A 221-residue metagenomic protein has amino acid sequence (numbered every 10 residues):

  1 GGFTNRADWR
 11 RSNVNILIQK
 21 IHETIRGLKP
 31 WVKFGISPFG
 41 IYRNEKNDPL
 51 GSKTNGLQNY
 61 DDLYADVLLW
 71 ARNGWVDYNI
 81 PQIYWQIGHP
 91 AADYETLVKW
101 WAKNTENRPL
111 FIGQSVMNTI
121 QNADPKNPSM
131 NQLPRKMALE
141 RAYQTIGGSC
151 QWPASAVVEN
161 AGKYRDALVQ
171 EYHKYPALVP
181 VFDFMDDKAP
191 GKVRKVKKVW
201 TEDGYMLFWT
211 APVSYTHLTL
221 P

Functional and structural regions predicted by a protein language model:
G1-W75, Y84: Polysaccharide-binding and catalytic clefts of secreted carbohydrate-active enzymes
R10-V32, A91-T119: P-loop/Walker A phosphate-binding loop and immediately adjacent motor/lid segment at beta-alpha junctions
K20, T24-L28, L69, N73 (+6 more regions): Alpha-helical structural signal in soluble globular domains
K46-P49, A92, A123: Short, well-ordered secondary-structure micro-motifs
N55-L69, P90-N104, L133-K136: Alpha-helical scaffolding within the catalytic cores of extracellular/periplasmic polymer-degrading hydrolases
V67, Y78-G88, R108-V179: Substrate-binding cleft of secreted/luminal carbohydrate-active enzymes
H173-S214: Pro/Thr/Ser/Gly-rich low-complexity, intrinsically disordered linker/stalk tracts
T216-P221: Conserved small/polar residues in nucleotide/adenosyl-binding loops
